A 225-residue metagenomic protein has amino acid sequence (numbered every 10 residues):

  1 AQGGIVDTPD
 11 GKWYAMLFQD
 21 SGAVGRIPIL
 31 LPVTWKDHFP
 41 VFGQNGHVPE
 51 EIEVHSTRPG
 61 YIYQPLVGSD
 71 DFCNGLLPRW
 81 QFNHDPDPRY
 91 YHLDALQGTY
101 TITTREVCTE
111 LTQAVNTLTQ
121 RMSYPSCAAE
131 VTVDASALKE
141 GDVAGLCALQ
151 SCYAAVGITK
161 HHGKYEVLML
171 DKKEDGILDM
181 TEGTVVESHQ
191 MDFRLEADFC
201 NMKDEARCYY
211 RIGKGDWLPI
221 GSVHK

Functional and structural regions predicted by a protein language model:
A1-K225: Carbohydrate-active catalytic/glycan-binding domains of CAZyme proteins, especially the secreted or lumenal ectodomains
